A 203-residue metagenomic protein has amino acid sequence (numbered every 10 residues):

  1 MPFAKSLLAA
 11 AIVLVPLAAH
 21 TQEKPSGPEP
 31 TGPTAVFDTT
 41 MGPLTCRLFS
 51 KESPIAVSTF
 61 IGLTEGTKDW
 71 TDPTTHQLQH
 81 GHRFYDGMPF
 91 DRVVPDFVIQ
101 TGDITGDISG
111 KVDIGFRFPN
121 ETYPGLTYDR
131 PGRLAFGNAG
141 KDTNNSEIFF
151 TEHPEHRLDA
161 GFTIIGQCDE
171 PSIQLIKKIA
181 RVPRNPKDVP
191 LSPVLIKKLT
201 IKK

Functional and structural regions predicted by a protein language model:
M1-L8: Bacterial N-terminal signal peptides that target proteins for export
F3, L17-K203: Cyclophilin-like peptidyl-prolyl cis-trans isomerases
L8-P16: Hydrophobic helical h-region of N-terminal Sec-dependent signal peptides in bacterial secretory/periplasmic proteins
